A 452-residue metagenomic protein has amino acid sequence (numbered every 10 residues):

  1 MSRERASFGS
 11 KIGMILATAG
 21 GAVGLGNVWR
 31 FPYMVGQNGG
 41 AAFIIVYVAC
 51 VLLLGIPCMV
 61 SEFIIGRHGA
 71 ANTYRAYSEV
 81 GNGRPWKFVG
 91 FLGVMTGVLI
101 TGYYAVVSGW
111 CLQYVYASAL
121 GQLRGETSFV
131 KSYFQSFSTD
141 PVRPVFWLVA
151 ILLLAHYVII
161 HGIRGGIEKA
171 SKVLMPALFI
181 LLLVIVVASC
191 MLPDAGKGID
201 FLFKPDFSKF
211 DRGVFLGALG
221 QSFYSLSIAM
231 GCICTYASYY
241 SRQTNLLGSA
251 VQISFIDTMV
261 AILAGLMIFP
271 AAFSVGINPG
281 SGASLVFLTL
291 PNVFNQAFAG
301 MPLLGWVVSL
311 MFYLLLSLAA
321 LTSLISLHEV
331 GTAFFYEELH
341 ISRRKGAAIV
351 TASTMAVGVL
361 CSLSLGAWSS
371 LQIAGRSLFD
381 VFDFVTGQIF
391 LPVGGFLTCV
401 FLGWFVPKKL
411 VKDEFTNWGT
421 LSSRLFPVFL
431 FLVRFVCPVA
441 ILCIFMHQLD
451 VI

Functional and structural regions predicted by a protein language model:
M1-W29, I56-F63, R67-V80, R84-F91 (+2 more regions): Membrane-interface "cap" regions at the ends of multi-pass membrane proteins
S2-F8, E168, K172-L321, K345-G346: Membrane-embedded translocation segments of transport machinery
S2-S7, Y33-N38, H68, T73-L92 (+7 more regions): Inter-helical loop and helix-membrane interface segments of multi-pass membrane transporters/permeases
G9, L16-G26, G97-T101, A105 (+5 more regions): Hydrophobic, membrane-embedded alpha-helices of multi-pass small-molecule transporters
S10-V48, A237, G248-V251, F255-T258 (+1 more regions): Transmembrane helix-boundary motif of multi-pass solute transporters/channels
M34-N38, P85-T101, Q135, A150-L174 (+3 more regions): Membrane-water interface regions at transmembrane-helix termini and the short interhelical loops of multi-pass membrane
A320-S326, A347-L365, D380-E414: Hydrophobic alpha-helical segments of multi-pass membrane transport proteins
S377-F401, S422-I452: A generic transmembrane alpha-helix motif of multi-pass inner-membrane proteins
